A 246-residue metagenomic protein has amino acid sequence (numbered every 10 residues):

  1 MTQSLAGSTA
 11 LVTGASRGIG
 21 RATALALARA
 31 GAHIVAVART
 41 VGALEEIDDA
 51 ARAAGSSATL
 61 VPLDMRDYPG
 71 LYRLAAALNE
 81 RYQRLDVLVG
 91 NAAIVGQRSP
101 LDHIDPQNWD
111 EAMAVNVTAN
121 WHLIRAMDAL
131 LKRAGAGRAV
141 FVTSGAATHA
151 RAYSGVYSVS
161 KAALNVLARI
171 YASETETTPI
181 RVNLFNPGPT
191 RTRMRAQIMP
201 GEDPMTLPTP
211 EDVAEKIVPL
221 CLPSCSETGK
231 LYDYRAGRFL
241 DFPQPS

Functional and structural regions predicted by a protein language model:
T9, S16-G18: Conserved glycine-rich cofactor-binding loop
A30-E46: Conserved glycine-rich Rossmann-like NAD(P)H-binding loop of the short-chain dehydrogenase/reductase
P62-R73, P106: The beta1-alpha1 cofactor-binding region of Rossmann-like NAD(H)/NADP(H)-dependent oxidoreductases
S99-L101, D105-D110: Substrate-binding pocket helix/loop in short-chain dehydrogenase/reductase
I124, S160-A163: Active-site helix of classical SDR
S144: Residue(s) in the substrate-gating loop at a strand-loop-helix junction that position the organic substrate next
T177-I180, L184-F185, T192, P200-P243: C-terminal helical subdomain
